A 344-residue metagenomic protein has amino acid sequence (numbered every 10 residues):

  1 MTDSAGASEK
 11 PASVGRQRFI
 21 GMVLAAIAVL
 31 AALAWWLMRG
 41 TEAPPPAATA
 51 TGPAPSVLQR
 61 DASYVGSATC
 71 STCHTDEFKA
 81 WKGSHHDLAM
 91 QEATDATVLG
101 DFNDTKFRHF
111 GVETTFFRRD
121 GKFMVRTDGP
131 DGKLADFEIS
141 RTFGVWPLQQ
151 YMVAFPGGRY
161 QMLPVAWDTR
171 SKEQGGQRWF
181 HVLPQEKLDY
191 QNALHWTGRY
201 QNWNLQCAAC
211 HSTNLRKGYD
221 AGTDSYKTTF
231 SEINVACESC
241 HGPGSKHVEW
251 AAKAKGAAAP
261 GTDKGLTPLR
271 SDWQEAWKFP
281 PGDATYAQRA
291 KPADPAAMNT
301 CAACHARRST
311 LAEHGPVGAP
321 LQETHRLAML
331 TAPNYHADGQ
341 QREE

Functional and structural regions predicted by a protein language model:
M1-S8: N-terminal acidic, proline/glycine-rich, low-complexity intrinsically disordered segments
S8-I20: Short, Lys/Arg-rich cytosolic juxtamembrane segment immediately N-terminal
R18-M38: Hydrophobic alpha-helical membrane-insertion segments, chiefly the h-region of N-terminal signal peptides
W35-A48: Signal peptide processing junction and immediate N-terminal pro/mature segment of secreted/exported proteins
P46, A50-P53, L58-D61, D76-G144 (+4 more regions): Primarily the internal scaffold of c-type cytochrome electron-transfer domains, especially repeated/multiheme c-type
S63-S67: Conserved alpha/beta enzyme-core scaffolds, especially Rossmann-like or related mixed alpha/beta domains that build
T169-G176: Domain-scale recognition of modular recruitment/scaffold domains used in eukaryotic signaling
N202-K217: C-terminal substrate/ligand-recognition segments
